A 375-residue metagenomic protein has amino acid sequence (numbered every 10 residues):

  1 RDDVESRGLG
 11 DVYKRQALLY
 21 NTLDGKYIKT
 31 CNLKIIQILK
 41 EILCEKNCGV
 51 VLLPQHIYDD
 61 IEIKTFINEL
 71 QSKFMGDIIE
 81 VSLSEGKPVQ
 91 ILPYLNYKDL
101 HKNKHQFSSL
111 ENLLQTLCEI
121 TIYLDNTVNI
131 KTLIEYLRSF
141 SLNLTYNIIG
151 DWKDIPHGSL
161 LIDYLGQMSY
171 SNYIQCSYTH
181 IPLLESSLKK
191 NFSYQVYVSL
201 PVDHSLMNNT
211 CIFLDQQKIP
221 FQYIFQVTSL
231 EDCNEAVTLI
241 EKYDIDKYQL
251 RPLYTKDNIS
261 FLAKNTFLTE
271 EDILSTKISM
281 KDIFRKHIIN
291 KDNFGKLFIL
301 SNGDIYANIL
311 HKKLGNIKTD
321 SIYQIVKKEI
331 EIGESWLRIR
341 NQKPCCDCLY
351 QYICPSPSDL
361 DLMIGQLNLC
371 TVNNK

Functional and structural regions predicted by a protein language model:
D2-Y13: Single conserved hydrophobic/aromatic residue that forms the stacking wall/gate of nucleotide- or nucleobase-binding
K29-D125, N129-T145, S159-Y164, D347: Long, charge-rich, low-complexity alpha-helical segments
I79, F284-G333: A broadly conserved sequence feature marking short terminus-proximal activation segments in nucleic acid-centric
L113-V128, L137-H157, L165-L184, N191-S205 (+2 more regions): Core AdoMet radical
L206-I259, Q366-K375: Non-catalytic interaction/Regulatory regions outside core domains
N234-N308, Q351-I353: A C-terminal junction/extension of Radical SAM enzymes
S260-I278, L310-P355: C-terminal accessory region of radical SAM enzymes
K312, Q351-K375: Iron-sulfur (Fe-S) cluster-binding segments and ferredoxin-like electron-carrier domains, especially [2Fe-2S]
